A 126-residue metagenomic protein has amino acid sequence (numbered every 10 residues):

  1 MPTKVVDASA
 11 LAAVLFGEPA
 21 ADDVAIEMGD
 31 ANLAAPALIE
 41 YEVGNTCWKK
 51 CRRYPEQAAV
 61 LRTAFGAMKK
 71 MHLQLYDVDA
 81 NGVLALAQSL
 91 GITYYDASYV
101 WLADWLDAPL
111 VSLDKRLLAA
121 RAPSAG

Functional and structural regions predicted by a protein language model:
M1-L38, C51-A59, K115-R116: Short, well-structured N-terminal submotif of metal-dependent ribonuclease cores
M1-T3, P36, V100-G126: Acidic, PIN/NYN-like endoribonuclease modules and their adjacent C-terminal/linker elements
A10, D23, A64, D79-G82: Hydrophobic alpha-helical segments typical of transmembrane helices and their membrane-interface/capping positions
A10, N45-W48, Y99, L117: Hydrophobic side chains within alpha-helical segments
L15-F16, M28, C47, A87 (+1 more regions): Short, flexible helix/strand-to-coil boundary loops that buttress conserved ligand/catalytic motifs in alpha/beta
G44-D79: Active-site-proximal, substrate-binding regions of enzyme catalytic domains and RNA-binding/basic surfaces
K70-R116: Active-site neighborhoods of divalent-metal-dependent phosphate/nucleic-acid chemistry enzymes
